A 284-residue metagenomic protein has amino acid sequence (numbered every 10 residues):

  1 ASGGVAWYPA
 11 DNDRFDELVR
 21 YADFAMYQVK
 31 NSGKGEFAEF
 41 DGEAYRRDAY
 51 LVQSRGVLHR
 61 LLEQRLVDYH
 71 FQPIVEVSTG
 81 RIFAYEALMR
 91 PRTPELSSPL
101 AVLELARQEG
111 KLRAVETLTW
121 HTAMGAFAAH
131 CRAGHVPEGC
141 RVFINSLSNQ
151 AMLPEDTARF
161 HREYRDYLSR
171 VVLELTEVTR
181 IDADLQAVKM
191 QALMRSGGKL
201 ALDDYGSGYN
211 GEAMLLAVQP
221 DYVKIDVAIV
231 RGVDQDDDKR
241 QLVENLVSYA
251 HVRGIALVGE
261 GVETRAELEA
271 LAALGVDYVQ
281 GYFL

Functional and structural regions predicted by a protein language model:
S2-L18, E43-R46, P73-T79, P91-E95 (+2 more regions): Catalytic strand-loop-helix junctions within cyclic-nucleotide turnover domains
Y8-K34, L100, Y205, E260-G261 (+1 more regions): Catalytic-core segments of nucleotide cyclases and related cyclic-nucleotide turnover enzymes
Y8-P9, Q28-Q53, E138-F143: Flexible, glycine/charge-rich interdomain/linker segments that couple and regulate nucleotide signaling catalytic cores
A25, A123, L246: Aromatic/hydrophobic pocket-lining residues that form π-stacking "cages" and hydrophobic walls in ligand
Y50-R107, N145, E174, G259 (+1 more regions): Active-site core of bacterial EAL-family cyclic-dinucleotide phosphodiesterase domains
R81-F83, K111-V188, G261: Catalytic core of bacterial c-di-GMP phosphodiesterases, primarily the EAL and HD-GYP domains, capturing alpha-helical
R92-S97, W120-M124, D204, G281: Short acidic-capped amphipathic helix/loop micro-motif used as an active-site/signal-coupling element
F160-V233, V247-L284: The catalytic core of metal-dependent phosphodiesterases that act on cyclic dinucleotides
